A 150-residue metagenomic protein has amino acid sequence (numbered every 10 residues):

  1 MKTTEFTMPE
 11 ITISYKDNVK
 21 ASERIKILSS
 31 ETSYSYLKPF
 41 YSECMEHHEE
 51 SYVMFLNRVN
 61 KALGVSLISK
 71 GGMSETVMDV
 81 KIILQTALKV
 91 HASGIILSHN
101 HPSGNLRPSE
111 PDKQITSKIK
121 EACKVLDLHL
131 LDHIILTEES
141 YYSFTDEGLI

Functional and structural regions predicted by a protein language model:
M1-V90, K113, S117-A122, L126-H129 (+1 more regions): N-terminal beta-strand/alpha-helix entry module and adjacent surface of metal-dependent catalytic domains
S66, I95-H101: Short beta-strands and strand-loop turn motifs
S103-R107: Short, solvent-exposed loop/turn segments at secondary-structure junctions
D132: Beta-strand-loop-alpha "switch" segments that mediate conformational coupling across diverse proteins
I135-T137: Nucleic-acid nuclease catalytic cores
